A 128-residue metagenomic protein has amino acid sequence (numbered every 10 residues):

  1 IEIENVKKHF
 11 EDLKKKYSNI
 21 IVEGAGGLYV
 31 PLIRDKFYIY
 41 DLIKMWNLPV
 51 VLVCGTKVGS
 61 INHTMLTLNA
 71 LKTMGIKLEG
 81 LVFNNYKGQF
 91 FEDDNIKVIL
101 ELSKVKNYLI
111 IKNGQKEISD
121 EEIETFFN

Functional and structural regions predicted by a protein language model:
I1-F37, K44, T56-M65, N69 (+4 more regions): ATP-dependent carboxylate-amine ligase catalytic core
I21-E23, V51, V82: Structural motif
Y40-D41, K97: Active-site phosphate/pyrophosphate- and oxyanion-stabilizing loops and adjacent acidic/basic residues in soluble
W46-P49, K77-L78: Short glycine-/polar-rich loops that comprise or flank the Walker A/P-loop and associated switch/sensor motifs
P49-G55: A contiguous pocket-lining binding segment that forms or flanks enzyme active sites
L68-N128: C-terminal lobe/tail of nucleotide-utilizing enzymes
